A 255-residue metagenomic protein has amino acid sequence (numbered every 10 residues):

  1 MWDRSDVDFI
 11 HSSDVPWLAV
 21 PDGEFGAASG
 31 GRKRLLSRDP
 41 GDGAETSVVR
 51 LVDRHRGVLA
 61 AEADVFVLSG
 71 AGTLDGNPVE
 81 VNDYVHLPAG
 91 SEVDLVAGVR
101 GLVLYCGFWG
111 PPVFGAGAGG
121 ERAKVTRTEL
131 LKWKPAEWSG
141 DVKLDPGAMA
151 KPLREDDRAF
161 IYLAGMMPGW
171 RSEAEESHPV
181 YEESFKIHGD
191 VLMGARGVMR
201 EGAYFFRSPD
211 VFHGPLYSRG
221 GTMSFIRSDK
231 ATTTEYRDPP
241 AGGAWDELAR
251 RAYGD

Functional and structural regions predicted by a protein language model:
M1-G41, P112-R158, G242-G243, R250-D255: A short, N-terminal "cap"/entry segment at the start of jelly-roll beta-barrel domains of the cupin/DSBH fold
G26-A60, T73, P78-V81, A89 (+5 more regions): Conserved short histidine dyad/triad with adjacent acidic residue
G31, P78, A89-G117, V198 (+1 more regions): Ligand-binding loop in jelly-roll beta-barrel domains
S47-V49, D64, C106, E182-K186 (+2 more regions): Polar/charged side chains located within well-ordered beta-strands of beta-rich proteins
S69-G70, H188-G189: Glycine-centered positions in the ABC transporter ATPase nucleotide-binding domain
